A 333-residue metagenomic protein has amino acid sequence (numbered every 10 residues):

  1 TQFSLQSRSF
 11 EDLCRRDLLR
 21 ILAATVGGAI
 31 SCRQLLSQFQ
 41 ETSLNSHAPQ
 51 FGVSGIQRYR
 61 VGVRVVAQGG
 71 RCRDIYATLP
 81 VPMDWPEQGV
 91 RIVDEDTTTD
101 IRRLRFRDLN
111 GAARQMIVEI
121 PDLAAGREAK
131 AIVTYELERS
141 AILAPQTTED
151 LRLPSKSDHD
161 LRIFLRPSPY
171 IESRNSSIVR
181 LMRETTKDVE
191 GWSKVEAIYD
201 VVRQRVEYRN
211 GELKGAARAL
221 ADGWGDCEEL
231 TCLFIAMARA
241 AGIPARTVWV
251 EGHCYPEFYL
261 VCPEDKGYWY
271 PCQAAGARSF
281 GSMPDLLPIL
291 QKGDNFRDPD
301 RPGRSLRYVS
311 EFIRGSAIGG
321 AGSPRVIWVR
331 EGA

Functional and structural regions predicted by a protein language model:
T1-C14, A24, F39-Q40: N-terminal secretory signal peptides
Q38-A141: Intrinsically disordered, low-complexity N-terminal segments that are enriched in acidic
Y135-D222, L233, V309-A333: Secondary-structure boundary elements
G225-D226: Active-site-proximal helix/loop microenvironment of the serine DD-peptidase/beta-lactamase transpeptidase fold
E229-V309: Hydrophobic/aromatic-rich core segments of domains that either
